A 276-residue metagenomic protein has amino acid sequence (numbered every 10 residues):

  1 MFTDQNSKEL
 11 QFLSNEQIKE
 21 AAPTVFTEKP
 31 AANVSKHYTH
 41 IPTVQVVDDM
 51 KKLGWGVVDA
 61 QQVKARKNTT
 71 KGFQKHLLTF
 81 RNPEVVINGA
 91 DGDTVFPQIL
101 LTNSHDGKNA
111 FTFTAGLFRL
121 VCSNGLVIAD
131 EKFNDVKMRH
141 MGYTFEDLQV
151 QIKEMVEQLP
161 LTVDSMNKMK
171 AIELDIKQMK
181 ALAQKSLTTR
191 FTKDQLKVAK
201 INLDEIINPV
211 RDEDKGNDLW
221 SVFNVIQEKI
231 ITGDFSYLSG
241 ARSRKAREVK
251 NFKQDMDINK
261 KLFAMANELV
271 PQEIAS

Functional and structural regions predicted by a protein language model:
M1-I41, D48, K52, K260-L262 (+2 more regions): Intrinsically disordered, low-complexity regulatory segments
M1-Q5, E84-S276: Intrinsically disordered, low-complexity regions enriched in serine/threonine
A31, K51-G56, G89-G92: Short linear motifs at secondary-structure transitions and domain/linker junctions
H37-H40, H76, H105, H140: Histidine (H) residue identity feature
Y38-V46, T144-D147, Q151: Short amphipathic alpha-helical segments
I41-D48, K52, K71-L77, F96: Short, well-structured alpha-helical interface segments that form or flank functional binding sites
T43-V46, K64-K67, V85-G89: Intrinsically disordered, low-complexity boundary segments flanking structured domains
G54-P83: A short acidic/basic microdomain associated with nuclease active sites
